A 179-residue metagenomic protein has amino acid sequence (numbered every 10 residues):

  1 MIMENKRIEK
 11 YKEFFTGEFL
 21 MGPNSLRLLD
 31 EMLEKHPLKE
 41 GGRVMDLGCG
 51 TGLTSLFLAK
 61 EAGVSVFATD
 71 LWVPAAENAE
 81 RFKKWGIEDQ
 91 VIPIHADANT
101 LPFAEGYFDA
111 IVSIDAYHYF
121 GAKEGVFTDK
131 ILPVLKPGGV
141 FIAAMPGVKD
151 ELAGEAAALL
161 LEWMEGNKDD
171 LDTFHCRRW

Functional and structural regions predicted by a protein language model:
M1-E13: N-terminal, positively charged/glycine-rich alpha-helical extensions of SAM-dependent methyltransferases
F14-D30: Conserved SAM-binding loop and adjacent beta-strand
M45-L47, T51-T100: Class I SAM-dependent methyltransferase SAM/SAH-binding core
N99-I111: A short acidic, Gly/Pro-enriched loop at the edge of an enzyme's catalytic core that lines a small-molecule cofactor
A110-K123: A short SAM/SAH-binding and catalytic strip from SAM-dependent methyltransferases
G125-V140: A short glycine-rich, Lys/Arg-flanked "PGG" loop and its adjoining helix->strand segment in the class I
V140-G166: Conserved class I S-adenosyl-L-methionine
L160-R178: Acceptor-substrate binding/catalytic loop of class I
